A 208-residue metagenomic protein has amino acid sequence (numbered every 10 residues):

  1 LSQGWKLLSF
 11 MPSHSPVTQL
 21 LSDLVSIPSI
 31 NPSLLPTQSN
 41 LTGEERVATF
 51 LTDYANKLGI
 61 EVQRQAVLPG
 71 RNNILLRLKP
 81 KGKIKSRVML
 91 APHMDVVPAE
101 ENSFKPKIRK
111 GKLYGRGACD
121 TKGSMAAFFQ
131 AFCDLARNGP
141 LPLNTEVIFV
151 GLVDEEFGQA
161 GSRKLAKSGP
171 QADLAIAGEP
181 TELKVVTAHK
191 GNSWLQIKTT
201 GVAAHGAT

Functional and structural regions predicted by a protein language model:
F10-A118, R137-L143: Acidic/His- and Gly-rich active-site-bordering loop/insert found across diverse amide/peptide-bond hydrolases
K112-A127, H205: Glycine/serine-rich anion-binding loops at beta->alpha junctions that coordinate negatively charged ligand groups
T121-K122, A126-W194: Acidic/histidine-rich catalytic neighborhood of metal-dependent amide-processing enzymes
V185, A204-T208: A short glycine-threonine-serine/GTX helix/turn-capping micro-motif
